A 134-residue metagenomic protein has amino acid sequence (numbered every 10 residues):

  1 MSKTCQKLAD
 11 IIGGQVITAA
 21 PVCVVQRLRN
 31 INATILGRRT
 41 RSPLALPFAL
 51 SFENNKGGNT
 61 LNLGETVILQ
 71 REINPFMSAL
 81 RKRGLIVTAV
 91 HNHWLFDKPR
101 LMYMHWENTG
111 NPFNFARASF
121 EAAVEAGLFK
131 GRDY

Functional and structural regions predicted by a protein language model:
M1-R100, E107-Y134: Long, contiguous binding/interaction regions
